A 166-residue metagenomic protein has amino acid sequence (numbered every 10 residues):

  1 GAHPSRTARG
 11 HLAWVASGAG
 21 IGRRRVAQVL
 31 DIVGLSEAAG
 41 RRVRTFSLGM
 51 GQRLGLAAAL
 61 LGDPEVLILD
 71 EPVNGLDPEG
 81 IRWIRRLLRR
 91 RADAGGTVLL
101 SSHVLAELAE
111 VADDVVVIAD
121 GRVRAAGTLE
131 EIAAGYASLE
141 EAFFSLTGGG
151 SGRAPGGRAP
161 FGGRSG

Functional and structural regions predicted by a protein language model:
G1-L100, L105-A119, R124-A125: ABC transporter nucleotide-binding domains
G22-A27, E141, G152-R153: Short, surface-exposed acidic
R44, E141-A142, A159: Short non-domain terminal segments
R122-F144: Conserved beta-strand-loop-alpha-helix hinge in the C-terminal portion of ABC ATPase nucleotide-binding domains
S151-G166: ABC-family P-loop ATPase nucleotide-binding domain
